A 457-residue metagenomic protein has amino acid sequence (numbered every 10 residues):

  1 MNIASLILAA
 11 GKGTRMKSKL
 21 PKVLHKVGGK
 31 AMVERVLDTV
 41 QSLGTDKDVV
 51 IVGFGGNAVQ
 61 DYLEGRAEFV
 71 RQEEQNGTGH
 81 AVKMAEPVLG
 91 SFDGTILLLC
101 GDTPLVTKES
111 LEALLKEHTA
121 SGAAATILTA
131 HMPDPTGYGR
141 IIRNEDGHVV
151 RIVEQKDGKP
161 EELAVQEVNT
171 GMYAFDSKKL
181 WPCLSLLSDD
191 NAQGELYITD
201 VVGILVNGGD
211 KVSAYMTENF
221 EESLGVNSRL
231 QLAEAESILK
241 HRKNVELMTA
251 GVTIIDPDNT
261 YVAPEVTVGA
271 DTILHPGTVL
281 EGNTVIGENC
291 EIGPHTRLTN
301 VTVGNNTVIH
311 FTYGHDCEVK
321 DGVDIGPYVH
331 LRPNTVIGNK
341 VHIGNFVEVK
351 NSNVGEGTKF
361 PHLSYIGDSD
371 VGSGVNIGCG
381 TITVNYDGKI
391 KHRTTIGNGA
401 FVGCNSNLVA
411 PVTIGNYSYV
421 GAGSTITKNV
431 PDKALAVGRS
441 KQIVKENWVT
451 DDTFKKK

Functional and structural regions predicted by a protein language model:
M1, K30-C100, P104-K116, A120 (+1 more regions): Conserved N-terminal catalytic core of the sugar/cofactor nucleotidyltransferase
M1-S18: N-terminal nucleotide-binding beta1-loop-alpha1 segment
K19-R35: Short catalytic helix/loop segments, enriched in acidic residues and glycine and frequently bearing histidine
N57, V106-A192: Conserved core of the sugar-phosphate nucleotidyltransferase
V150-H241, V245: Catalytic-core segments of class I nucleotidyltransferases/pyrophosphorylases that form NMP-activated intermediates
N169-M172, P264, H392, A410: Glycine/small-residue-rich pyrophosphate-binding loop that anchors the diphosphate of NDP-sugar donors
N207-F311, V319-G322: Extended, small-residue-rich solenoid/repeat segments and analogous flexible loops that form exposed scaffolds
T302, V308-K457: Glycine-rich hexapeptide-repeat left-handed beta-helix
